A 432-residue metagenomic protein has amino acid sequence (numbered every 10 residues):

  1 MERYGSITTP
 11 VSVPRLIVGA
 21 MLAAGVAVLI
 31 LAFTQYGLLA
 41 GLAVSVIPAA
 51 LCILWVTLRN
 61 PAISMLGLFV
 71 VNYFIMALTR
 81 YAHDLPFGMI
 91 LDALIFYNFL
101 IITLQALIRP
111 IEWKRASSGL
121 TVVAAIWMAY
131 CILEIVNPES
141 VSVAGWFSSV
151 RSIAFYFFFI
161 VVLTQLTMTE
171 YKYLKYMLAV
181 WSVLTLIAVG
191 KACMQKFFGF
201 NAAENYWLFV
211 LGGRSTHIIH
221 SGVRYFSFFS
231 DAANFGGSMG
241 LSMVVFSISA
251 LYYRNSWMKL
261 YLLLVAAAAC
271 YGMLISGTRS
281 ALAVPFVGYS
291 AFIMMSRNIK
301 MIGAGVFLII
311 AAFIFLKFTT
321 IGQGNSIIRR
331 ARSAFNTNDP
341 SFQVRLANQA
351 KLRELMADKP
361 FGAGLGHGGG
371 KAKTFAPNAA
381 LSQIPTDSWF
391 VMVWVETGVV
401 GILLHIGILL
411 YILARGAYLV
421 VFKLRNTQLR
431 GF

Functional and structural regions predicted by a protein language model:
M1-L133, K172-K175, A179, R254-L260 (+2 more regions): Transmembrane signal-anchor hairpin modules in multi-pass inner-membrane enzymes, especially those that act on
E2-S6, P14-R15, A24-G25, A49-C52 (+5 more regions): Alpha-helical transmembrane segments of multi-pass inner-membrane proteins
Q35, G190, Q195-F200, C270-Y271 (+3 more regions): A membrane-periplasm/extracellular boundary helix in multi-pass inner-membrane enzymes that assemble envelope glycans
I90-Y97, G119-A129, V143-L166, A179-V180 (+1 more regions): Aromatic-anchored transmembrane helix interface
V162, S238, R279-A291, G303-V306 (+1 more regions): Transmembrane-embedded, aromatic-rich helix segments that form part of the hydrophobic channel/pocket engaging
I219, Q323-T397, Y418-K423: Long extracytoplasmic/lumenal interhelical loops at the membrane interface of multi-pass membrane proteins
S227, D231-A233, C270, P360 (+1 more regions): A conserved mid-to-late transmembrane alpha helix and its immediate loop/hinge that forms the functional core
S256-K259, S290-I293, T397-F432: Hydrophobic transmembrane alpha-helices and their immediate junctions
